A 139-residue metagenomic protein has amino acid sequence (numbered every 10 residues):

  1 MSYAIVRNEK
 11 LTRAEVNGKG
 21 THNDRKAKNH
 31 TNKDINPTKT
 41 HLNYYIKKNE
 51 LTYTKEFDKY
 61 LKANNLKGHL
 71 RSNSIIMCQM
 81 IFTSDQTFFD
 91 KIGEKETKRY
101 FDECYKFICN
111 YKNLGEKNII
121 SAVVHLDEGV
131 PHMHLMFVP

Functional and structural regions predicted by a protein language model:
M1-P139: N-terminal nicking endonuclease/strand-transfer module with a His-rich metal-binding environment and a catalytic Tyr
